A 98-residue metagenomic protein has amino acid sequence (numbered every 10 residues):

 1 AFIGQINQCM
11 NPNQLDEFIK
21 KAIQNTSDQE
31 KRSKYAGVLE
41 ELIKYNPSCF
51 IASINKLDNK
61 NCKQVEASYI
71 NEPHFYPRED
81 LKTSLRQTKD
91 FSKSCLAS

Functional and structural regions predicted by a protein language model:
A1-S98: Non-catalytic all-alpha helical scaffold/repeat segments
